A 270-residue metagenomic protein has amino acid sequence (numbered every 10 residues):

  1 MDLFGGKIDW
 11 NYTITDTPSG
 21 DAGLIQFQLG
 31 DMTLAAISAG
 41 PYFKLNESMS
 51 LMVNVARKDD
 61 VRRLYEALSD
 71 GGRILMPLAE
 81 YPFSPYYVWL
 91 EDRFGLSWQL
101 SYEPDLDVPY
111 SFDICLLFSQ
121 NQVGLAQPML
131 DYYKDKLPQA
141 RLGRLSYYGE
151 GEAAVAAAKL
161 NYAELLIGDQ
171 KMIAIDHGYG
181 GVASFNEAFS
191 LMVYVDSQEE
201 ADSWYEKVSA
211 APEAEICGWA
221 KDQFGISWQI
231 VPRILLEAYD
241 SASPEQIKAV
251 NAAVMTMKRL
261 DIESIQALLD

Functional and structural regions predicted by a protein language model:
D2-I14, R73, P77, Q99-E152 (+2 more regions): N-terminal beta-strand motif that seeds the catalytic metal site of vicinal oxygen chelate
I8-L45, W98-L100, Y147-A183, W228-R233: Conserved short beta-strand elements that form part of the metal-binding/catalytic scaffold of enzyme active sites
D9, S19, F43-E103, L235: Extended, hydrophobic interaction surfaces within ordered domains
D21, P82-P85, K159, E213-E215: Short, small/polar residue-rich loop motifs at catalytic or cofactor-binding pockets
D21-Q28, F43-E66, D113-N121, N161-L166 (+3 more regions): Vicinal oxygen chelate
F27, L68, D92, I114 (+5 more regions): Terminal peptide-recognition signature
D70-A79, D107-S111, E199-E215: Active-site region of chymotrypsin-like
Y87-F94, C217-S227: Catalytic nucleophile loop of clan PA
